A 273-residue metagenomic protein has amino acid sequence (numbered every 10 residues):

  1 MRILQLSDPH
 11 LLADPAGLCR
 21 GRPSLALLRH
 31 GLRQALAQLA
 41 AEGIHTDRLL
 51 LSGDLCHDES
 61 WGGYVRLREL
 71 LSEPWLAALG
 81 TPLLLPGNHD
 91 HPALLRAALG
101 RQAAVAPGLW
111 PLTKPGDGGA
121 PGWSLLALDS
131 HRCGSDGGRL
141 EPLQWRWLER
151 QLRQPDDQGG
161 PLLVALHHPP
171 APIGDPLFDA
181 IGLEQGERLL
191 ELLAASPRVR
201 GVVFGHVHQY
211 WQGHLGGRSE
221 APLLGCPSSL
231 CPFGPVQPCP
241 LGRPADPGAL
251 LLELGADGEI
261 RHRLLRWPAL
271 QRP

Functional and structural regions predicted by a protein language model:
M1-A13, G122-R132, L163-A165, E220-P227 (+1 more regions): Active-site-proximal beta-strand elements of phosphoester/diester hydrolases
M1-R66: N-terminal active-site segment of His-dependent metallophosphoesterases
Q5-S7, R48-G53, T81-N88, D129 (+3 more regions): Active-site neighborhood of phospho(di)ester-bond hydrolases with catalytic His/Asp-centered motifs
S7-H30, R96-A104, G134-P142, Q237-L241: Acidic/histidine-rich helix-loop elements that form or flank divalent-metal/phosphate-binding sites at the catalytic
L12-P15, H57-S60, N88-R96, C133-D136 (+3 more regions): Active-site environment of divalent metal-dependent phosphoester hydrolases
L32-R48, L76, G137-P222, I260: His/acidic metal-ligating clusters that form di-metal
E73-W75, L79-V105, G122-L126, L143 (+1 more regions): Active-site neighborhood of divalent metal-dependent phosphoester bond hydrolases
L192, L215-P273: Binuclear metal-dependent phosphoesterase catalytic core
